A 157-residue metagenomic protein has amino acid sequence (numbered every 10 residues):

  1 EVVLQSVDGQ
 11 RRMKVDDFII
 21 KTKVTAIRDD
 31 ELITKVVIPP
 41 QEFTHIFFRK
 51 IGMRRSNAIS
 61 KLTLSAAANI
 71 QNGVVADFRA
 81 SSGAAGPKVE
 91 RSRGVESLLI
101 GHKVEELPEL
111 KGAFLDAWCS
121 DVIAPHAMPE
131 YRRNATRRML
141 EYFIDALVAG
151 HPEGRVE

Functional and structural regions predicted by a protein language model:
E1-E157: C-terminal structural segment of proteins
